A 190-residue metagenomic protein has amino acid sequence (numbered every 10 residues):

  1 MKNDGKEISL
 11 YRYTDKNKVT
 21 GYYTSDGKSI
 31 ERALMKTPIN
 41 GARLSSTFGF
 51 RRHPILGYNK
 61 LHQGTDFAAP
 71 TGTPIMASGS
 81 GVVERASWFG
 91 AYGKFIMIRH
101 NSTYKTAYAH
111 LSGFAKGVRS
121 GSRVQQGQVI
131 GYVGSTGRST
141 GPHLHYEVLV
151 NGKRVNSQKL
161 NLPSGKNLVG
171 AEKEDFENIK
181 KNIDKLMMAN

Functional and structural regions predicted by a protein language model:
M1-S25, I30-S46: Secretory/export targeting leaders with adjacent low-complexity proregions
S9-D26, L168-N190: Glycine- and charge-enriched low-complexity intrinsically disordered segments
S29-N182: Catalytic cores of peptidoglycan-degrading enzymes
